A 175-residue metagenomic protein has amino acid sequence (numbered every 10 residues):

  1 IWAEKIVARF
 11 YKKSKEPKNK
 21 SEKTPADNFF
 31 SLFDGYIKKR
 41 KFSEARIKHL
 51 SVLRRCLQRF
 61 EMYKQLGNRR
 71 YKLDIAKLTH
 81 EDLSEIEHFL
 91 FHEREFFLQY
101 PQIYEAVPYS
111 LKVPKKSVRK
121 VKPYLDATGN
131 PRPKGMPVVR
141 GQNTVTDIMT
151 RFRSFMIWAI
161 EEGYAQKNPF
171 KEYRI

Functional and structural regions predicted by a protein language model:
I1-D27, S31-G35, K39-F42, R46 (+2 more regions): N-terminal helical hairpins
D34-A45, R54-T150, S154-I175: N-terminal core-binding DNA-recognition domain of tyrosine recombinases/integrases
